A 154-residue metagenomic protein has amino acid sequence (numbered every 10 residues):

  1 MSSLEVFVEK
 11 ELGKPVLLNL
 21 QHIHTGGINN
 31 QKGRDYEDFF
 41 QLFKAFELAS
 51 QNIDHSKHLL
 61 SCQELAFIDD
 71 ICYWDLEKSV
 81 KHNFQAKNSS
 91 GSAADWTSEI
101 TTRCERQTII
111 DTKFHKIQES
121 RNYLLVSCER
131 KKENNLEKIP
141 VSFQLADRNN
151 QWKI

Functional and structural regions predicted by a protein language model:
M1-R34, K78, Q85-I154: Acidic metal-coordinating catalytic centers involved in nucleic-acid phosphodiester chemistry
L18-H58: Acidic-basic catalytic patches of nuclease active cores, encompassing PD-(D/E)XK and other metal-cofactor nuclease
E47-E77: A short acidic/basic microdomain associated with nuclease active sites
C72, N83-Q85: Short, conserved beta-strand segments within well-ordered enzyme catalytic domains that often line or immediately flank
